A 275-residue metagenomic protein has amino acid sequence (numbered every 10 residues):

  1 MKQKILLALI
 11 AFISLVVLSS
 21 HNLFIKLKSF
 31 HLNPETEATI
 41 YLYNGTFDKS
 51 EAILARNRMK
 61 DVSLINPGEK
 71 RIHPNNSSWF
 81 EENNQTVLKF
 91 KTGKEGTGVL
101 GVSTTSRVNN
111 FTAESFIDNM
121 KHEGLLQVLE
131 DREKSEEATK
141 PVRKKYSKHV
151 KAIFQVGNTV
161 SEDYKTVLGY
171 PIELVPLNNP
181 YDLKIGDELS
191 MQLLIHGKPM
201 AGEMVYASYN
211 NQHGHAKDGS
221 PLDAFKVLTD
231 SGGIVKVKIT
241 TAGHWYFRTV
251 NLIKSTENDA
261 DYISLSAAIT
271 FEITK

Functional and structural regions predicted by a protein language model:
M1-N22: Bacterial Sec-dependent N-terminal signal peptides
S20-N83, L88: Start-of-domain marker
H21-A38, N119, E123-L189, L194-E203 (+2 more regions): Beta-strand-rich domain onsets/edges
K49, T105-A113, I253-D259: Short acidic/polar inter-strand loop motif in beta-rich domains
S63-R71, M204-K226: Short amphipathic beta-strand segments in non-cytosolic proteins
N84-T86, P221-G243: Glycine-centered loop-to-beta-strand initiation motif
G96-V108, H244-K254: Short, aromatic- and glycine-rich surface loops/edge beta-strands on solvent-exposed regions
I234-K275: A cross-kingdom marker for long, charged
